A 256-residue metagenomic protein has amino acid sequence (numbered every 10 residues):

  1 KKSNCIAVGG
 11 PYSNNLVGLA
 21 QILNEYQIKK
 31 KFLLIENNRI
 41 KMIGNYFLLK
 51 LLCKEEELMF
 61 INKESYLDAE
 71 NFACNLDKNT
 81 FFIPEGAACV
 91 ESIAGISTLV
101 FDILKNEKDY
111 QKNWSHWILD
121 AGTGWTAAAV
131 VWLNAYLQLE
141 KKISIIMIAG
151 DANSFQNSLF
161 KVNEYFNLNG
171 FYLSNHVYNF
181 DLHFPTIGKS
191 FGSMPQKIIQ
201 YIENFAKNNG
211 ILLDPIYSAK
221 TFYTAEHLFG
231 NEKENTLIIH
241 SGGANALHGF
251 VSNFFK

Functional and structural regions predicted by a protein language model:
K1-I22, Y26-I35, N113-T123, K142 (+1 more regions): A short, small-residue-rich loop immediately preceding and capping a beta-strand
Y12-L19, T123-V130, A219-F222, A246-L247: Short glycine/serine/threonine-rich phosphate/pyrophosphate-binding segments that cradle anionic phosphate groups
N14-K63, N153-Y165: Active-site-proximal loop->helix
K30, E56-L58, F82, I143 (+1 more regions): Hydrophobic beta-strand scaffold residues
L33-I35, I61, I83-G86, D120-A121 (+2 more regions): Short beta-strand segments
I35-Y110, N179-Y201: Small/polar-residue-rich loop-to-helix segments that shape phosphate-bearing ligand pockets
I93-D181, H240-K256: Glycine-rich phosphate/pyrophosphate-binding loop at beta-loop-alpha junctions
Y178, H183-E234: Active-site-adjacent helical/loop segments in soluble small-molecule enzymes
